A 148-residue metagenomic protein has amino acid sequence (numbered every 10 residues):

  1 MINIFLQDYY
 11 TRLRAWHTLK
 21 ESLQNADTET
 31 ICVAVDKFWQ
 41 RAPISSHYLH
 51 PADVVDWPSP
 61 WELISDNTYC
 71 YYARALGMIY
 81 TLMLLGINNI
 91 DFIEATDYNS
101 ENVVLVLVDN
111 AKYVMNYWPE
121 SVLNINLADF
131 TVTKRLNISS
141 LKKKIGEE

Functional and structural regions predicted by a protein language model:
M1-E148: A structural boundary/capping signal
